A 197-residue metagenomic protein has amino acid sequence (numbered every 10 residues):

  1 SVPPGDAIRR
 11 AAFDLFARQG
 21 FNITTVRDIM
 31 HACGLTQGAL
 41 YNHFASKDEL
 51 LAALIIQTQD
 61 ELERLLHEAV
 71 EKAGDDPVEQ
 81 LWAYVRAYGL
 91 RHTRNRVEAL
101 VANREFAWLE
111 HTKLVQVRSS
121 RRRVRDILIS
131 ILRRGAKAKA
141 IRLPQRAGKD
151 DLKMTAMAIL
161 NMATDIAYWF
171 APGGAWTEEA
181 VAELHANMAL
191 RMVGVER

Functional and structural regions predicted by a protein language model:
P4, K47, L54, T58 (+8 more regions): Hydrophobic/aromatic residues within well-ordered alpha-helical segments
P4-A7, A11, L15-E49, A53: Helix-turn-helix
R18-N22, A73, N95, A138: Short coil/turn segments at alpha/beta junctions that flank glycine-rich nucleotide-binding fingerprints
A53, H67-V97, K149, A156-I159 (+1 more regions): Hydrophobic alpha-helical connector segments
D60-E63, H67, T112-A138, D150-M157 (+1 more regions): Amphipathic alpha-helical packing segments from all-alpha helical-bundle domains
H67-E68, A102-L109, Q145-A147: Short linear capping/connector segments at secondary-structure termini
A87-L90, R94, D126-A138, L160-R197: C-terminal peripheral helix-coil segments that are non-catalytic and often amphipathic
T93-T112, Y168, P172: Amphipathic alpha-helical segments used for helix-helix packing
